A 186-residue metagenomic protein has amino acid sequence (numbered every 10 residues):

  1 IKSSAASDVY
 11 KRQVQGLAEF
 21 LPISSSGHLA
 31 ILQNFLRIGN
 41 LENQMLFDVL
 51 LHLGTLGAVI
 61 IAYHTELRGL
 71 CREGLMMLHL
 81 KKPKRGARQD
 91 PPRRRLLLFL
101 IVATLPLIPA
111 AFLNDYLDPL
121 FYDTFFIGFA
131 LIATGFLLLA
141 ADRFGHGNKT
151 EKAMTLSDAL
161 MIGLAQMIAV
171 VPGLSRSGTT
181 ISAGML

Functional and structural regions predicted by a protein language model:
I1-A6, Y10: Single conserved hydrophobic/aromatic residue that forms the stacking wall/gate of nucleotide- or nucleobase-binding
K2, K81-K84, K149-K152: Context-gated lysine
S7, V14, A18, H28-L36 (+2 more regions): Membrane-embedded helical hairpins/re-entrant loop segments and their flanking transmembrane helices within multi-pass
V9, V14, V49, V59 (+2 more regions): Extended aliphatic helical segments
N34-R143: Membrane helix-loop-helix hairpins that form the core translocation module of multi-pass transporters
